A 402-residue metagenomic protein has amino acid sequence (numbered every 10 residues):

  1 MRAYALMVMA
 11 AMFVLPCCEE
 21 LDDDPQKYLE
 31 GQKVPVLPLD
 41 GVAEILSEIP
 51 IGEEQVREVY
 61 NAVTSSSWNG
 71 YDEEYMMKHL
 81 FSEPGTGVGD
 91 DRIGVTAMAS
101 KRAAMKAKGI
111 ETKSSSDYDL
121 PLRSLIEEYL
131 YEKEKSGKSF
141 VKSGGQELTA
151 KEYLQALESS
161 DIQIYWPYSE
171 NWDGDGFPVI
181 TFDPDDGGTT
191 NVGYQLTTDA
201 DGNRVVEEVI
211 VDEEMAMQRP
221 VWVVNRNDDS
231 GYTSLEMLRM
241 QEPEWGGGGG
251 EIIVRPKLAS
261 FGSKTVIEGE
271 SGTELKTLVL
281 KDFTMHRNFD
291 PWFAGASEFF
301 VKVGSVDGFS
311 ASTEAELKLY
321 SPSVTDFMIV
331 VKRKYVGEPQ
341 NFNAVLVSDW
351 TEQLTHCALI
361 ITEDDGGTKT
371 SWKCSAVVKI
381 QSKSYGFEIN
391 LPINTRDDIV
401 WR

Functional and structural regions predicted by a protein language model:
R2-V8: Sec-dependent signal peptide recognition, specifically the positively charged N-region followed immediately by
V14-C17: C-terminal motif of bacterial Sec signal peptides marking the signal peptidase cleavage site
E19-K276: Acidic/polar, low-complexity intrinsically disordered N-terminal segments immediately downstream of a Sec signal
E268-A294: Short amphipathic, basic-aromatic surface patches that mediate peripheral association with negatively charged
T284-I329: Calcium-regulated, polybasic anionic-phospholipid
V301, Y335-Q381: Eukaryotic beta-sheet cores, primarily in C2 and C2-like/PH beta-sandwich modules
G308-T313, S323, D364-R402: Glycine- and small hydrophobic-rich membrane-insertion segments that are intrinsically disordered in solution
M328-V336: Extended low-complexity, intrinsically disordered and solenoidal helical-scaffold regions
